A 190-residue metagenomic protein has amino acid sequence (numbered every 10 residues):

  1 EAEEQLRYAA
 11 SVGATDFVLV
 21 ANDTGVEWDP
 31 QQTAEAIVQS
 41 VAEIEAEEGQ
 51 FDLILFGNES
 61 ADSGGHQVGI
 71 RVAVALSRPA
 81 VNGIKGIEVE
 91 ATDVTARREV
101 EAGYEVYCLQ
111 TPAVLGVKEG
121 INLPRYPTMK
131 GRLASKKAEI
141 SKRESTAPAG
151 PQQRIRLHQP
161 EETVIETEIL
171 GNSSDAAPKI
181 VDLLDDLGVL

Functional and structural regions predicted by a protein language model:
E1-L190: N-terminal glycine-rich FAD/FM-binding segment characteristic of electron-transfer flavoproteins
